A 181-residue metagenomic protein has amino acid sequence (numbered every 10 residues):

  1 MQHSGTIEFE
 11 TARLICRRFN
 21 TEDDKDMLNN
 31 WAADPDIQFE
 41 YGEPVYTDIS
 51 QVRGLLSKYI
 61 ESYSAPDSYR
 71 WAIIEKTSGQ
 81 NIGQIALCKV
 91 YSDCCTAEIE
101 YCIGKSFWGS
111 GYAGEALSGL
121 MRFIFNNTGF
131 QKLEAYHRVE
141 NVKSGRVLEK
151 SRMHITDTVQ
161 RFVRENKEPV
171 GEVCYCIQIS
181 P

Functional and structural regions predicted by a protein language model:
M1-D26, N30-D34, R70, I74-P181: Acyl-donor (CoA/ACP) binding surface of acyl/acetyltransferases
W31-A32, Y41, Y63-S64: Hydrophobic residues in alpha-helical segments
D36-K58: Conserved GNAT-fold acetyl-CoA-binding loop/helix
D48-S50, Y63, K167: A short hydrophobic/aromatic micro-motif that marks alpha-helical segments and, especially, helix-coil
V52-G54, I60, V147, V170: A generic membrane alpha-helix/interface feature
K58-A72: A short helix-loop-beta-strand connector motif used in the catalytic cores of GNAT acetyltransferases and, in some
